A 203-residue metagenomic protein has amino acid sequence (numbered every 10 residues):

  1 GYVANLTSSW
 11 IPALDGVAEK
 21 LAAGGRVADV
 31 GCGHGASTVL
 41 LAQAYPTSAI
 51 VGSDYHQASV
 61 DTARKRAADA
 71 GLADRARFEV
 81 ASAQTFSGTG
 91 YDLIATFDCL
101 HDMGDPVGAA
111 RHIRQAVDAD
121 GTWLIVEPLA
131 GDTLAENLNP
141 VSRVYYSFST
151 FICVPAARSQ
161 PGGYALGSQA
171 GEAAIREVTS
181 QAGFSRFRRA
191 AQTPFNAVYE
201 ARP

Functional and structural regions predicted by a protein language model:
G1-G25: Conserved Class I S-adenosyl-L-methionine-dependent methyltransferase catalytic core
A28, L40-Q84: Class I SAM-dependent methyltransferase SAM/SAH-binding core
G31-G35: Class I SAM-dependent methyltransferase "Motif I" SAM/SAH-binding loop
Q84-I94: A short acidic, Gly/Pro-enriched loop at the edge of an enzyme's catalytic core that lines a small-molecule cofactor
D92-P106: A short SAM/SAH-binding and catalytic strip from SAM-dependent methyltransferases
V107-A119: A short glycine-rich, Lys/Arg-flanked "PGG" loop and its adjoining helix->strand segment in the class I
V126-Q181: C-terminal alpha-helical "lid/dimerization" subdomain adjacent to the S-adenosyl-L-methionine
G183-P203: Core SAM-dependent methyltransferase catalytic element
